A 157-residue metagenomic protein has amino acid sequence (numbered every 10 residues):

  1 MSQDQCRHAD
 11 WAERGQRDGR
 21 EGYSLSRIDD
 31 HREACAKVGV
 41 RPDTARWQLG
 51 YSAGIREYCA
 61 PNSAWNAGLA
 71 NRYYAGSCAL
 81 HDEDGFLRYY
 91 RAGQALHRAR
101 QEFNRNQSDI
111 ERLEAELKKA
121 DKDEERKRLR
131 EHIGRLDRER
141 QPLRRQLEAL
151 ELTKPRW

Functional and structural regions predicted by a protein language model:
M1-W157: Intrinsic-disorder/low-complexity detector
